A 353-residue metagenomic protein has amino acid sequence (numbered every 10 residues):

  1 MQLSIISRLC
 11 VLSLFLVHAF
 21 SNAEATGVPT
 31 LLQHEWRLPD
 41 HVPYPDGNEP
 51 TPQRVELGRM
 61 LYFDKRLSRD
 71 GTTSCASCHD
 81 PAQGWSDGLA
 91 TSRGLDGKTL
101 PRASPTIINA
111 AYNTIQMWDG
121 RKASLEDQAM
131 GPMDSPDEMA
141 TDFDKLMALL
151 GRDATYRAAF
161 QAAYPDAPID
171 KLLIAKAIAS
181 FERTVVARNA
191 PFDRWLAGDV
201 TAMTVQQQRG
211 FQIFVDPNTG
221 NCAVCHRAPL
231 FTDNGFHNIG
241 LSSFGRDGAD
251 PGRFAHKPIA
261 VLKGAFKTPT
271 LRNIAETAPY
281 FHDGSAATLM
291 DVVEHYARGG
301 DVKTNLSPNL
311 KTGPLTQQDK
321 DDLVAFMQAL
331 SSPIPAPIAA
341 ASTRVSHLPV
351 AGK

Functional and structural regions predicted by a protein language model:
M1-C10: Bacterial N-terminal signal peptides that target proteins for export
C10-H18: Bacterial N-terminal signal peptides
F20-E24: Sec/Tat signal peptide C-region and signal peptidase I cleavage site
T26-G131, D193-T304, P308, A336-K353: Short glycine/threonine-rich turn/loop motifs
Y44-G47, D64, D134-S135, D144-M147 (+2 more regions): Second-shell loop/turn segments in exported
R54, G71-S74, R121, D142 (+8 more regions): Stable alpha-helical elements in mature extracytoplasmic
E138, Y156, T184-W195, V200-A202: Short His/Asp/Glu-rich catalytic/ion-coordination signatures at enzyme active sites or charged loops
F143-R188, A275, S285-K353: C-terminal capping alpha-helices of c-type cytochrome domains
